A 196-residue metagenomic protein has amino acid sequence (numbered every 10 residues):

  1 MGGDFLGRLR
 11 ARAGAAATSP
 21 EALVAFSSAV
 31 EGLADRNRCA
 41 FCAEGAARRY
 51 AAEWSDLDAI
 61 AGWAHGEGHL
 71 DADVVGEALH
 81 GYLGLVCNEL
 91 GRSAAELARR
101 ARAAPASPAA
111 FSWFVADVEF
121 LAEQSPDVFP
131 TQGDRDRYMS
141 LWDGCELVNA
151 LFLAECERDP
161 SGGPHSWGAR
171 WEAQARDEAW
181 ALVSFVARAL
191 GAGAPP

Functional and structural regions predicted by a protein language model:
M1-F5, R12, A43, A64-G66 (+4 more regions): Intrinsically disordered, low-complexity segments enriched in small/polar residues
G2-N37, H80-A122, A179, V183-V186: Short terminal alpha-helical segments
R8-R12, C39-C42, E96, R100 (+3 more regions): Generic, low-specificity signal for short hydrophobic/alpha-helical stretches with a mild N-terminal bias, encompassing
A16-H65, P105-R158: Amphipathic alpha-helical interaction modules
Y50, A94, F111-F114, Y138 (+1 more regions): Hydrophobic packing residues in well-ordered alpha-helices of helical domains and bundles
D58-C87, F152-P196: Amphipathic alpha-helical binding modules
